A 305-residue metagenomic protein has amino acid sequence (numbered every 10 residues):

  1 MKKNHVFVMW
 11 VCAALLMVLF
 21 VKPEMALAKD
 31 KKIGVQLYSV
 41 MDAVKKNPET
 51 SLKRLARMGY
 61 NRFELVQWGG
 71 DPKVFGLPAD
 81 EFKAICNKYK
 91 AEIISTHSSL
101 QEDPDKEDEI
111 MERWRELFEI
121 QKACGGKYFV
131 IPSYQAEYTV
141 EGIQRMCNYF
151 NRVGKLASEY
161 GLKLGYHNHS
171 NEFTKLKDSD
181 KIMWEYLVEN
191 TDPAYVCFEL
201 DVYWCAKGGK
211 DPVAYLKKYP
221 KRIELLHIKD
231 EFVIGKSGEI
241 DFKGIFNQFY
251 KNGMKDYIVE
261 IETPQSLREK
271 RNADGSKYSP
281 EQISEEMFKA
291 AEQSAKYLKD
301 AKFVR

Functional and structural regions predicted by a protein language model:
M1-D30: Bacterial Sec-dependent N-terminal signal peptides
V8, A13, V21-K22, E119 (+3 more regions): Compositionally biased, low-structure terminal segments
V8, M25-K127, S158, K221 (+1 more regions): N-terminal pre-domain/capping segments
L27-L37, M41-M58, E185-L200, W204-R305: Histidine-acidic metal/acid-base catalytic patches
G34-Q36, F63-Q67, S95-H97, F129-S133 (+4 more regions): Short beta-strands and strand-loop turn motifs
V40-K46, L65-P78, S99-E112, Q135-Q144 (+4 more regions): Acidic-and-aromatic substrate-binding clefts and catalytic sites of carbohydrate-active enzymes
R62, I85, E92, D103-C197 (+1 more regions): Active-site acidic/histidine proton-transfer and metal-coordination neighborhood in alpha/beta enzyme cores
